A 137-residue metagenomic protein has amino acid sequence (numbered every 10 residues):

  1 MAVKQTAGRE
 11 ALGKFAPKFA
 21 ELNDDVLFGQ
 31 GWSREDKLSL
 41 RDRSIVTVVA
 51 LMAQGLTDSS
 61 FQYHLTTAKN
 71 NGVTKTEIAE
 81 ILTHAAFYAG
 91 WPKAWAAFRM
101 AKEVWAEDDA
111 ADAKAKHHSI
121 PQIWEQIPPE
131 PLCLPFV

Functional and structural regions predicted by a protein language model:
M1-D42, A53-G55, F61-Q62, N70 (+1 more regions): Acidic, glycine/proline-rich low-complexity segments that act as flexible tails and inter-domain linkers
D42-L51, F61, L65, I81-L82: Short, structured motif recognition centered on aromatic/hydrophobic residues
M52, N71, H84-W91: A short structural micro-motif
S59-A79: Mid-chain, well-packed structural core segment of small domains
T76-I81, K93-A96: Residues forming well-ordered secondary-structure scaffolds
I81-A85, M100: Short acidic/histidine-centered micro-motifs embedded in hydrophobic/aromatic stretches that mark compact functional
